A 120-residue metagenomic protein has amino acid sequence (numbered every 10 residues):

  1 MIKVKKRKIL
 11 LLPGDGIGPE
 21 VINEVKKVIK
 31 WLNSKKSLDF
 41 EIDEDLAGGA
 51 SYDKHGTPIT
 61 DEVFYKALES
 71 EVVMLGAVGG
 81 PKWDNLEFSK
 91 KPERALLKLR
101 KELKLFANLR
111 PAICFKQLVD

Functional and structural regions predicted by a protein language model:
I2-G16, S34, F40-E41, L46-D120: Anion-binding alpha/beta catalytic cores of soluble intermediary-metabolism enzymes, centered on
I17-I22: Short N-terminal binding/cap micro-motifs at the start of the first secondary-structure element
N23-K26, G79: Short, function-defining helix-loop hinge/capping sites that tune catalysis or transport
K26-K36: Short catalytic helix/loop segments, enriched in acidic residues and glycine and frequently bearing histidine
